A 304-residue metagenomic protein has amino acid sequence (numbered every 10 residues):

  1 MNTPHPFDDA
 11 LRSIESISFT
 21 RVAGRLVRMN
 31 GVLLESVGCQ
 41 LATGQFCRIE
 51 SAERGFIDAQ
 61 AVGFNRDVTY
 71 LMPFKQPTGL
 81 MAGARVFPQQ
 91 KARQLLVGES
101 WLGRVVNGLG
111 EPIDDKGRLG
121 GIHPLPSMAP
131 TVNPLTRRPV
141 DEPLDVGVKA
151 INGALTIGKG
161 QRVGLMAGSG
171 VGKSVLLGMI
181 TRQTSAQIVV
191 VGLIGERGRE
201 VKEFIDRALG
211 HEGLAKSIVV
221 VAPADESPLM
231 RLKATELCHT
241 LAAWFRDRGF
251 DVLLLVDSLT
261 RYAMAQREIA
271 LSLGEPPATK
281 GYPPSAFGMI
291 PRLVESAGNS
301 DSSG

Functional and structural regions predicted by a protein language model:
N2-V146: Acidic-enriched and Gly/Ser
A42-Q45, E50-A52, I180-Q183, D206-H211 (+1 more regions): Short, solvent-exposed amphipathic alpha-helical segments in soluble enzyme and RNA/protein-processing domains
A84-V86, I113-Q161, S174-M179, H211-E226 (+1 more regions): P-loop NTPase nucleotide-binding/switch module
A167-G168: The Walker A (P-loop) glycine that initiates the GxxxxGKT/S ATP-binding motif of P-loop NTPases
V171-I188, L193-I194, G198-R199, E212 (+1 more regions): Conserved P-loop NTPase nucleotide-binding/switch module
I205-I218, E268-A270: Juxtamembrane helix-loop transition segments at the membrane interface in multi-pass membrane proteins
